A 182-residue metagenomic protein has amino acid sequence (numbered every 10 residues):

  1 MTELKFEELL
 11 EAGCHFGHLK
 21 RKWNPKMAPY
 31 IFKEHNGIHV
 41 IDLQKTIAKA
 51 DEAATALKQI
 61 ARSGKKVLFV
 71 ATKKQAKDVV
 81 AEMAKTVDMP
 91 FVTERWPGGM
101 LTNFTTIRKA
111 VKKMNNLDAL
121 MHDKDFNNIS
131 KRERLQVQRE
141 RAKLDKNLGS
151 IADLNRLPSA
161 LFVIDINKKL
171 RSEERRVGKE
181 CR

Functional and structural regions predicted by a protein language model:
M1-K66, T72-L120, K131-Q136, A142 (+1 more regions): N-terminal cationic and glycine-rich segments that engage phosphates or anionic surfaces
K20, N167, C181: A broadly conserved detector of short glycine/acidic/proline-rich loop/turn motifs that flank catalytic sites and bind
A71, T93, F162-I166: Flexible glycine-/small-residue-rich
G99, G149-A152, G178: Glycine-centered flexibility motif
D123-N127: Acidic/polar short surface loop at catalytic or gating sites that assists cofactor/ion binding and chemistry
I129-V163, N167-E173: Extended, charged alpha-helical interaction scaffolds
E174-C181: Conserved small/polar residues in nucleotide/adenosyl-binding loops
